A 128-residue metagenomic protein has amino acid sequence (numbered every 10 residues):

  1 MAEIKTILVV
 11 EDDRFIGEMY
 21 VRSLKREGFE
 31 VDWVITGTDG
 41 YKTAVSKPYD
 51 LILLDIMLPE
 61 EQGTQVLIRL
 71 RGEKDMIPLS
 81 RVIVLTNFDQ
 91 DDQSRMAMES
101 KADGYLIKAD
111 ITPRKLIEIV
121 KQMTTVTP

Functional and structural regions predicted by a protein language model:
E11: Conserved acidic carboxylate
E18-R22, R26: Charged docking surfaces used in two-component/phosphorelay signaling
G28-I35, T43: Short hydrophobic/Thr-rich beta-strand motif most characteristic of the beta2 strand and flanking loop of CheY-like
T36-D39, Q62-I68: Acidic catalytic/metal-coordinating carboxylates
D55, T86: Active-site residues of response regulator receiver
P59, Q90: The feature encodes the CheY-like receiver
G63, A97-G104: As written
